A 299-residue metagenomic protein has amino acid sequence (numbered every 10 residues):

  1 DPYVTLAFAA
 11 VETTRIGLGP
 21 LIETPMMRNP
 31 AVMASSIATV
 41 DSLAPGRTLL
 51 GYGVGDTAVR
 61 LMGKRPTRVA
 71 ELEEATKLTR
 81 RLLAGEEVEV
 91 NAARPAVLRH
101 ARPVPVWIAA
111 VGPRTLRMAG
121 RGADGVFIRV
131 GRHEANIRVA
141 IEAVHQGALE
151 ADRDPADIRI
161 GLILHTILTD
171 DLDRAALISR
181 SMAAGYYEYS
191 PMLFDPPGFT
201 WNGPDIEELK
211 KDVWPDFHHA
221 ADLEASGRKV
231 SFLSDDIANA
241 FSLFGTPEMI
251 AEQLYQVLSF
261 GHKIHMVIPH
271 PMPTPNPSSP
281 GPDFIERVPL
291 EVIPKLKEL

Functional and structural regions predicted by a protein language model:
D1-L21, V104: N-terminal beta1-alpha1-beta2 module of alpha/beta enzyme domains
L6-R15, I37-T48, G120-R121, E150-P155 (+1 more regions): Acidic (Asp/Glu)-rich catalytic clusters
A9, V40, T79, A119 (+5 more regions): Conserved, mostly hydrophobic/aromatic
G17-L21, T48-Y52, V106-A110, V126-I128 (+2 more regions): Hydrophobic faces of well-ordered beta-strands that scaffold small-molecule active sites in alpha/beta enzyme cores
M26-T39, F244-M249: Glycine-rich anion/phosphate-binding loops
S36, A110-M118, P247-V257: Short, acidic/polar
R65-V97, I137-F260, L299: An alpha-helical appendage that flanks or caps ligand/catalytic pockets
N239, T246-E298: Long, low-complexity C-terminal extensions of enzymes
